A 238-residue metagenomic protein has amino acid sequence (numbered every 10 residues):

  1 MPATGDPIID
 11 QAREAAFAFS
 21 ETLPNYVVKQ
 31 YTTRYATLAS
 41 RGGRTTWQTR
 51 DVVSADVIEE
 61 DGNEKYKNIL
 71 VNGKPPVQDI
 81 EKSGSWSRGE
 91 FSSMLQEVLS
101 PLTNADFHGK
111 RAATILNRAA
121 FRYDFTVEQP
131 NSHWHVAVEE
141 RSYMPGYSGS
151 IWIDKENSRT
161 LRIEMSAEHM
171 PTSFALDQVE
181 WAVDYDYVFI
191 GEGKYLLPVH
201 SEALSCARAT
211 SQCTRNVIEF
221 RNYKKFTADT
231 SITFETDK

Functional and structural regions predicted by a protein language model:
M1-S148, K155-R162, S166-E180, D186-K238: Structured extracytoplasmic
